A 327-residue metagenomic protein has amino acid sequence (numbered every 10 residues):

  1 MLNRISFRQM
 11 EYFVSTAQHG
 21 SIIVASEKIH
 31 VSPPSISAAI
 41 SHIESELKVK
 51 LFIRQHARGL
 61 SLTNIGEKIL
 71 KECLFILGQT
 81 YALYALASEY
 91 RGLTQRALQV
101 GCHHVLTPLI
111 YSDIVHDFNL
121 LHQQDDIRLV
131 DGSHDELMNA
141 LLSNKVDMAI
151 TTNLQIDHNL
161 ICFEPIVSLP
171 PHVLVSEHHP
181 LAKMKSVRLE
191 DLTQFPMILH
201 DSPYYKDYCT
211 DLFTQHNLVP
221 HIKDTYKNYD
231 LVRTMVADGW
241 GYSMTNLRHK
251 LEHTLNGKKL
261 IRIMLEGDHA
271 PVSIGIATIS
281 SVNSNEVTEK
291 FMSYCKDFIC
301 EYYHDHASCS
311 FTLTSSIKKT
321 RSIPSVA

Functional and structural regions predicted by a protein language model:
F13, A25-S26, T63-G66, F118: Hydrophobic two-helix hairpin corresponding to the core of helix-turn-helix DNA-binding domains
V14-S32: Short helix-boundary/capping micro-motifs
E44-N64: A short LG(V/I)-centered, amphipathic sequence patch enriched for acidic residue(s) preceding the LG motif
R91-G92, L160-P171, V175-M197: Flexible hinge/capping segments at coil-to-helix
Q95-D157, Y226: Central regulatory/effector-binding core of bacterial HTH transcription factors
I110, L260-D305, F311-T312: A late-sequence structural motif
S133-M138, L142-V146, T152, P203-I261 (+2 more regions): Hydrophobic hinge/microswitch elements
F195-H216, L247, L251, S284-T288 (+2 more regions): Secondary-structure junction motif
